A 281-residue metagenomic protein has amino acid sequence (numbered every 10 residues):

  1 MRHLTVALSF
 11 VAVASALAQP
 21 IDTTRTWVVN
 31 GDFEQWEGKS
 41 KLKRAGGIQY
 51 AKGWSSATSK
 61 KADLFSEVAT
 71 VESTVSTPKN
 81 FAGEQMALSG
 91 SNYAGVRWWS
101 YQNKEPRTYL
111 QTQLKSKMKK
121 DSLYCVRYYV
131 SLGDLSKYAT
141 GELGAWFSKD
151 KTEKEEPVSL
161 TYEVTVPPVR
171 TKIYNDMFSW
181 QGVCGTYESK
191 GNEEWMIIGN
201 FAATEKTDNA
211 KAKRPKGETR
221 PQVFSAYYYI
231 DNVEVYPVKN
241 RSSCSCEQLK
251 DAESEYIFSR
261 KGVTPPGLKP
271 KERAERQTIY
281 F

Functional and structural regions predicted by a protein language model:
M1-W27: Bacterial Sec-dependent N-terminal signal peptides
Q19-Q113, K117-K119, P157, T161-V263: Aromatic (Trp/Tyr/Phe) and Gly/Pro-enriched flexible surface segments
S122-Y128: Short beta-strand segments enriched for Tyr within beta-sheet-rich domains, predominantly fibronectin type III
V130-L132, F147-K149, S189, N200-A202: Short beta-strand segments enriched in hydrophobic/aromatic residues within well-folded beta-rich domains
S131-A139: Extended, low-complexity, turn-rich repeat/linker tracts enriched in Gly/Pro/Ser/Thr and Asp/Glu that occur
Y138-T140, E193-E194: Short acidic/proline- and small/hydrophobic-mixed sequence motifs that coincide with surface turns and coil-to-beta
A139-Y162: Extended, polar beta-sheet/loop recognition surfaces of beta-rich domains that mediate binding to diverse ligands
I257-F281: Short, solvent-exposed beta-strand/turn patches at coil↔beta or beta↔helix junctions that act as interaction loops
